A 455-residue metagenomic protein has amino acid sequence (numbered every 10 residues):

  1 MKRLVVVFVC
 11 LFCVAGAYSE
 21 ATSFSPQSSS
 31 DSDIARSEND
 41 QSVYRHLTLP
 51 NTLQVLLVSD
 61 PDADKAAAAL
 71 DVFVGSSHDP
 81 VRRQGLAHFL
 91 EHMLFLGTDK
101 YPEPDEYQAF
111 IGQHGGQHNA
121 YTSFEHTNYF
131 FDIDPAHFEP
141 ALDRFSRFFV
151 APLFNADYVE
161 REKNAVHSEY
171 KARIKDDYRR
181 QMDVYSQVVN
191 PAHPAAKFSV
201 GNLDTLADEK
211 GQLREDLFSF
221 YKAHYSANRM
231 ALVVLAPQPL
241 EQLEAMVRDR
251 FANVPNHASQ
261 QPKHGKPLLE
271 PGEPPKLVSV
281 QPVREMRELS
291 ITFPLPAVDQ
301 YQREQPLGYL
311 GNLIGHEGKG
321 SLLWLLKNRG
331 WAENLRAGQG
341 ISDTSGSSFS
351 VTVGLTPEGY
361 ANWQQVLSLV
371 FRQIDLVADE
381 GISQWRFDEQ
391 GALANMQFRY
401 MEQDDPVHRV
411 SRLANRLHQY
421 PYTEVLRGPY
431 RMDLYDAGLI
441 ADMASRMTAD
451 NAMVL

Functional and structural regions predicted by a protein language model:
M1-L4: Positively charged n-region of N-terminal signal peptides that target proteins for export
V6-A15: Bacterial N-terminal signal peptides
Y18-E106, D143-F145, K210-G211, F218-R329 (+4 more regions): His/Glu-rich zincin catalytic helix
T22-Q27, D31-D33, V72, T98-D99 (+7 more regions): Acidic/histidine-enriched segments that form metal/cofactor-coordinating and catalytic pocket/exosite environments
S123-H126, A227, G346, A449: Short Gly/Ser/Thr- and Asp/Glu-enriched loop/turn motifs at secondary-structure junctions
D134-H137, A236-E241, G359: Helix N-cap motif at beta-to-alpha junctions
S348-A361, L417-V425: Short His/Asp/Glu-rich catalytic/ion-coordination signatures at enzyme active sites or charged loops
V425-L455: Segments forming glycine/polar-rich beta-alpha architectures that bind adenosine-containing cofactors
